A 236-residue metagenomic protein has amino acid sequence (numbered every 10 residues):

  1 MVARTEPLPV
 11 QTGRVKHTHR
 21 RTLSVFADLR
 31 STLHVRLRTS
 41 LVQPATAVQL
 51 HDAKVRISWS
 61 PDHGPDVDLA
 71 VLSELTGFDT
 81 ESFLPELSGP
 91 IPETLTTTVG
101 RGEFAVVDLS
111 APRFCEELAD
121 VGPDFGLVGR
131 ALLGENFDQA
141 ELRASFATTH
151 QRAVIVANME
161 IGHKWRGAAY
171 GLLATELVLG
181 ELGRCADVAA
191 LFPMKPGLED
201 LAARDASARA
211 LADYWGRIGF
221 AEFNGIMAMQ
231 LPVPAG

Functional and structural regions predicted by a protein language model:
V2-W165, G180-A190, E199-G236: Non-catalytic substrate-recognition and accessory regions of acyl/acetyltransferase enzymes
G167-V178: Glycine-rich acyl-CoA binding loop
M194-P196: An acidic- and aromatic-residue-enriched active-site/binding cleft used to recognize and process polar
